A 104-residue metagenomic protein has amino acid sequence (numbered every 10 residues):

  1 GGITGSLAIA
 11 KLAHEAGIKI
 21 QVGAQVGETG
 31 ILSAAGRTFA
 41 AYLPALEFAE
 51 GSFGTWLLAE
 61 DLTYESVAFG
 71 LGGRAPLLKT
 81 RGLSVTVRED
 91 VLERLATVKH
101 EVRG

Functional and structural regions predicted by a protein language model:
G1-R74: Shared catalytic-loop signature of beta/alpha-barrel
W56-G104: C-terminal extensions of enzymes
